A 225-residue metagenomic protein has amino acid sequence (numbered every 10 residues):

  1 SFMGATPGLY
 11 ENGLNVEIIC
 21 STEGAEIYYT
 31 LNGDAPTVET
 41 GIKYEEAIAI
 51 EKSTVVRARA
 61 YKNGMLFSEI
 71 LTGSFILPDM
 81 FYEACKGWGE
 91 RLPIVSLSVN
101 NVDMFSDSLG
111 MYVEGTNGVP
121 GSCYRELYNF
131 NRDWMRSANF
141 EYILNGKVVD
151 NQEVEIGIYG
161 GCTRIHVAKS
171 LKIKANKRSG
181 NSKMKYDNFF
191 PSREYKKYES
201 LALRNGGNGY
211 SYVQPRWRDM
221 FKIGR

Functional and structural regions predicted by a protein language model:
S1-S137, Y142-Q152, K177: Short, compositionally stereotyped local motifs that mark structural "simplifiers"
L97, G115-R225: Conserved ATP-binding subdomain of kinase catalytic cores across diverse folds
